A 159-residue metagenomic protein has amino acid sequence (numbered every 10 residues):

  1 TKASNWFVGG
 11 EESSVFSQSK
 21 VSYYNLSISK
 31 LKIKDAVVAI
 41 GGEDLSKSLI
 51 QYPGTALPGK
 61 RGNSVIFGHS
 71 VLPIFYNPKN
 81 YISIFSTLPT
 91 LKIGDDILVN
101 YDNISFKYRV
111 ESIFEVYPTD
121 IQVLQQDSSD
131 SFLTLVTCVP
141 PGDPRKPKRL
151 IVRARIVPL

Functional and structural regions predicted by a protein language model:
T1-L159: Solvent-exposed, non-transmembrane regions of membrane-associated and secreted proteins
